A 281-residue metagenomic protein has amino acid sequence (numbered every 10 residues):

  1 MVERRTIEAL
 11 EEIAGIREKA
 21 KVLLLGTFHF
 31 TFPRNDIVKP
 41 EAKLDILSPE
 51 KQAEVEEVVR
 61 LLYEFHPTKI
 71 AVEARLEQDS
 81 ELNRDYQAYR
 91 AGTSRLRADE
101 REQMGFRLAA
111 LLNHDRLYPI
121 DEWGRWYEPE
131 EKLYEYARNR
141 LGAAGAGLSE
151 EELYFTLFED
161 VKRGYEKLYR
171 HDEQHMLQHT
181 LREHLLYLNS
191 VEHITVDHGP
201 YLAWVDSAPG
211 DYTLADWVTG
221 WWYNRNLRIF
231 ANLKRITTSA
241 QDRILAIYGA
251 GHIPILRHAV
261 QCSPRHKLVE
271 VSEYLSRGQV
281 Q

Functional and structural regions predicted by a protein language model:
R5-F28: N-terminal regions that are enriched for targeting/export leaders and immediately downstream pro/stem segments
E8, P49-V58, R90: N-terminal post-signal-peptidase region of extra-cytosolic proteins
F28-K51: Acidic/histidine-rich helix-loop elements that form or flank divalent-metal/phosphate-binding sites at the catalytic
H29-T31, R75-S80, G124-W126, A250-P254: Short, solvent-exposed loop/turn segments at secondary-structure junctions
L62, H66-V72: Proline-aspartate-enriched helix->loop->beta-strand connector
Q78-I236, A259: Hydrophobic, often amphipathic alpha-helical segments used for membrane interaction and targeting
D216-Q281: A cross-kingdom marker for long, charged
